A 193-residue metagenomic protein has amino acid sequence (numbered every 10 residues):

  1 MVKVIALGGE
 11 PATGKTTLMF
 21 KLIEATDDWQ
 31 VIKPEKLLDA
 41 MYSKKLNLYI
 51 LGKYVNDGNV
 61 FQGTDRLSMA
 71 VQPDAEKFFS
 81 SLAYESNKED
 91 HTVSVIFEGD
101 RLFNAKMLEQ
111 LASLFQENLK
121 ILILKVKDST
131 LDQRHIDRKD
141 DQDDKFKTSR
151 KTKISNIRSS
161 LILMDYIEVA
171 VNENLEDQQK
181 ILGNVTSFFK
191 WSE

Functional and structural regions predicted by a protein language model:
L7: Hydrophobic anchor at the beta1->P-loop junction of P-loop NTPases
A12: Walker A (P-loop) phosphate-binding loop of P-loop NTPases
K15: Conserved lysine of the Walker
L18-M19: Post-Walker A alpha-helix
E24-E35: Post-Walker A helix-loop "phosphate-sensing" segment adjacent to the P-loop in P-loop NTPases
M41-R101: Conserved nucleotide-sensing/catalytic segment adjacent to the nucleotide-binding pocket in NTP-handling enzymes
G99, F115-H135: Conserved phosphate-donor/acceptor-positioning beta-strand/loop module used by diverse small-molecule
S159-E193: NTP-dependent small-molecule kinase module
